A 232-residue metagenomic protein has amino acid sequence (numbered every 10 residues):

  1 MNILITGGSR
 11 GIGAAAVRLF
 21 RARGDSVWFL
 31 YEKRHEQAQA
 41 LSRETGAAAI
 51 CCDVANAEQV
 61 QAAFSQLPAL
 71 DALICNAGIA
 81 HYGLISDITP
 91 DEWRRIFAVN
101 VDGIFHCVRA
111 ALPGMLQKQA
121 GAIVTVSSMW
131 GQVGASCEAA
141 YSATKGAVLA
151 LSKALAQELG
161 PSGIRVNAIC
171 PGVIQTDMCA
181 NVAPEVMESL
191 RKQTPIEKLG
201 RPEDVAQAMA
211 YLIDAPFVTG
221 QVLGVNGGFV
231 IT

Functional and structural regions predicted by a protein language model:
S9-R10: Conserved glycine-rich cofactor-binding loop
R23-Q39: Conserved glycine-rich Rossmann-like NAD(P)H-binding loop of the short-chain dehydrogenase/reductase
L84-I85, E92-F97, C179, L190: Substrate-binding pocket helix/loop in short-chain dehydrogenase/reductase
V108, T144, S152: Active-site helix of classical SDR
P113, Q157-P161: Alpha-helical segment proximal to the catalytic Tyr-Lys
S128: Residue(s) in the substrate-gating loop at a strand-loop-helix junction that position the organic substrate next
K198-V225, V230: C-terminal substrate-recognition "lid" of short-chain dehydrogenase/reductases
